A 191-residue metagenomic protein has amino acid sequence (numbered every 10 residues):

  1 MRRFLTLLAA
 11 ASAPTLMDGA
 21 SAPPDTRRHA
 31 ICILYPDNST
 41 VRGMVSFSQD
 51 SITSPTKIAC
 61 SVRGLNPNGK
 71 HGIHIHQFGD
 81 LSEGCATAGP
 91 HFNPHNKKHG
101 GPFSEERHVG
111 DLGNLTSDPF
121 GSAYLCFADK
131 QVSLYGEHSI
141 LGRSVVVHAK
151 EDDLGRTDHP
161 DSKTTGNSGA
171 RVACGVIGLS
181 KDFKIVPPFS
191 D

Functional and structural regions predicted by a protein language model:
R2-D191: N-terminal leader/targeting pre-sequences
